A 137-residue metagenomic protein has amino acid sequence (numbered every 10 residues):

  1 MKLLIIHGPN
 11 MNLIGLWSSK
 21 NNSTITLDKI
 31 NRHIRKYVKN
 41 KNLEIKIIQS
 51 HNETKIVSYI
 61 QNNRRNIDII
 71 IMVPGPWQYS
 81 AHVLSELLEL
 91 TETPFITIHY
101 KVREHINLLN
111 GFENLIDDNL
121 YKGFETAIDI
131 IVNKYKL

Functional and structural regions predicted by a protein language model:
M1-L4: Extreme N-terminal starter segment of soluble prokaryotic enzymes
I6-P9: Short hydrophobic segments within beta-strands
L13-K29: Glycine- and acidic-residue-enriched helix-capping/strand-helix junction motifs
I30-I45: A short, N-terminal amphipathic alpha-helix
E44-T54: Short beta->alpha junction loops
V57-N66: Short, well-structured alpha-helical segments in soluble
I67-V102: Mid-chain, well-packed structural core segment of small domains
V102-L137: Short, glycine-/small-residue-rich phosphate/pyrophosphate-handling segment
